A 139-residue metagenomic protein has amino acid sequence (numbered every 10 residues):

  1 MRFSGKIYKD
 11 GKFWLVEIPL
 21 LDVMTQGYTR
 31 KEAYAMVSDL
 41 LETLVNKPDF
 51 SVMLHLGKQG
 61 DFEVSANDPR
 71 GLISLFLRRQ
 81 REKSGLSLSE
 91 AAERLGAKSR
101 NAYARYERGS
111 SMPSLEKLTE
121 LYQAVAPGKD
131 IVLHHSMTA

Functional and structural regions predicted by a protein language model:
M1-S51: DNA-contacting interfaces and partner/effector-binding or oligomerization modules in DNA-centric proteins
K58-K83: A short, Lys/Arg-rich alpha-helix, primarily the initiator
F76, S87-L88, S114-K117: Residues that mark the N-terminal boundary/hinge immediately upstream of a DNA-recognition element
R78, Y103-A104, T119, L133: Key DNA-contacting residues within the recognition helix of helix-turn-helix
R81, A92-E93, Y122: The alpha-helix within a helix-turn-helix
G85-A104: Short alpha-helical DNA-recognition segment
S114-L133: DNA major-groove recognition helix of helix-turn-helix/homeodomain DNA-binding modules
